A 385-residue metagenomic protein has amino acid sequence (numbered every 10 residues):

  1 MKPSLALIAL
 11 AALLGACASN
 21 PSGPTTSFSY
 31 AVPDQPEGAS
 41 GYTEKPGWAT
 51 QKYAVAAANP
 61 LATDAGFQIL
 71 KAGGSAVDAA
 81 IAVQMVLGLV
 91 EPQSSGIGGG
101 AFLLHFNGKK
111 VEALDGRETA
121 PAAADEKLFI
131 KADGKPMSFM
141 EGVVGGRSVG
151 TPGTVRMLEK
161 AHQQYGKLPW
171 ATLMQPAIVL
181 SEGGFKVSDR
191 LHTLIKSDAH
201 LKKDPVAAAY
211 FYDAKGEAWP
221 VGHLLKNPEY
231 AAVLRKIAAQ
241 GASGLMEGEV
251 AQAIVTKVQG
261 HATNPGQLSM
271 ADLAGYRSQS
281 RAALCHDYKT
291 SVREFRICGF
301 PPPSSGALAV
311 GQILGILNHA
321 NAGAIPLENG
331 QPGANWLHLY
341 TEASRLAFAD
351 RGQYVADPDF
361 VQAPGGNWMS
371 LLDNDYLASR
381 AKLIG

Functional and structural regions predicted by a protein language model:
M1-A6: Bacterial N-terminal signal peptides that target proteins for export
L14-A16: C-terminal motif of bacterial Sec signal peptides marking the signal peptidase cleavage site
A18-P21: Bacterial signal peptide processing site
G23-D64, Q68, A76-V77, I81-G241 (+4 more regions): Noncatalytic scaffold domains of N-terminal-nucleophile
V32-P33, G266, H319-G385: Internal maturation/activation junctions in enzymes
A307-L308: Flexible, polar/acidic helix-loop-strand segments at domain edges
Q312: Protein kinase glycine-rich loop
